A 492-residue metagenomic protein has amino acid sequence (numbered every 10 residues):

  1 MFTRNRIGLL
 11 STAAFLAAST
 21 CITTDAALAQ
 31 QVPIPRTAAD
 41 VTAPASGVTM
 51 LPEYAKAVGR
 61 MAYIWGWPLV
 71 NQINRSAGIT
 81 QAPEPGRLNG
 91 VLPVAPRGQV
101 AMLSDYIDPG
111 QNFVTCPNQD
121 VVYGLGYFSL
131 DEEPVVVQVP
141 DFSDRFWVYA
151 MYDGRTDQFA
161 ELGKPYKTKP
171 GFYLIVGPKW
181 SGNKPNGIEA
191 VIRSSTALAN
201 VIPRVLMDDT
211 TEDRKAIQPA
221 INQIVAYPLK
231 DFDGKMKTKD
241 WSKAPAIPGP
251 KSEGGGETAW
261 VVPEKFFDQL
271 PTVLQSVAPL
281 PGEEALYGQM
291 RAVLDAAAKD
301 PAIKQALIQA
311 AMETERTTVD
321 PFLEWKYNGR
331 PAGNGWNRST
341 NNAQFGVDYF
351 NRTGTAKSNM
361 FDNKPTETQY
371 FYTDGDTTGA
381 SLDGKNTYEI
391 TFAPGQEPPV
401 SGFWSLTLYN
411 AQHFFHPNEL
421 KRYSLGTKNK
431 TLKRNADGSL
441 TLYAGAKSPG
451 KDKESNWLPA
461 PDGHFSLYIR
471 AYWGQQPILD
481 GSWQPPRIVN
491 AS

Functional and structural regions predicted by a protein language model:
F2-L28: Gram-negative bacterial Sec-dependent N-terminal signal peptides
Q30-S492: A compositional/structural signature for long, glycine/proline-rich flexible linkers and loops on extracytoplasmic
